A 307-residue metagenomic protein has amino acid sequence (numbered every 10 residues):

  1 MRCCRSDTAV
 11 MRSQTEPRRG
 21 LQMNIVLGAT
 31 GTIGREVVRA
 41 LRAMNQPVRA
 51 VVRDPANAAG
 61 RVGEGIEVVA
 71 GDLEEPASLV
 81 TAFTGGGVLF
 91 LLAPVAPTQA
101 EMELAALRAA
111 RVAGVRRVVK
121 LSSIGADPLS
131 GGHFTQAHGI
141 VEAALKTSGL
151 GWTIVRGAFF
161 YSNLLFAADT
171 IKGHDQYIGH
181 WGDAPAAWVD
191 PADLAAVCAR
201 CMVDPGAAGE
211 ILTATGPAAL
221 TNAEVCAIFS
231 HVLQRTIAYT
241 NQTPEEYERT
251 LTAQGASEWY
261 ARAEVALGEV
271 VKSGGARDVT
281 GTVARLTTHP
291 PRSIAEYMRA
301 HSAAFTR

Functional and structural regions predicted by a protein language model:
M1, V10-S13, L41, G65 (+2 more regions): Compositionally biased, intrinsically disordered low-complexity segments
C3-Q22: Short, Lys/Arg-enriched N-terminal segments with co-localized hydrophobic residues within the first ~10-30 amino acids
N24-G63, E74-T84, V95-L104, R108-R117 (+5 more regions): Oxidoreductase cofactor-interface core, primarily capturing Rossmann-like NAD(P)-dependent enzymes
E67-A70: Conserved SAM-binding strand-loop segment of SAM-dependent methyltransferases
E245-R307: A hydrophobic C-terminal alpha-helical subdomain
